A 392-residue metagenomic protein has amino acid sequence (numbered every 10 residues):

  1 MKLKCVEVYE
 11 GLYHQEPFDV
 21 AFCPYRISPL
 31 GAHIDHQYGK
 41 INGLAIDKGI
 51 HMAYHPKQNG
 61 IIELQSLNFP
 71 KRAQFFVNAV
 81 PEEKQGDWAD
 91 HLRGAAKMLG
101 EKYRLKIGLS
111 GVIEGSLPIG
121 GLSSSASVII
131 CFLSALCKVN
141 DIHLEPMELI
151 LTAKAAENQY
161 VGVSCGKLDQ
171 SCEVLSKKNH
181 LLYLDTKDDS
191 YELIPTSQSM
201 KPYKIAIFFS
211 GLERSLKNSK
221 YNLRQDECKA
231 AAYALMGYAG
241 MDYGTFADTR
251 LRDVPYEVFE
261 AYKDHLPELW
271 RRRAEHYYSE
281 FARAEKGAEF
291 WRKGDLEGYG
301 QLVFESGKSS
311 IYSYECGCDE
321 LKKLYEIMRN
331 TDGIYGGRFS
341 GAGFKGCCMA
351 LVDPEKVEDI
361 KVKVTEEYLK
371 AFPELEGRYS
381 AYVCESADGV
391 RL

Functional and structural regions predicted by a protein language model:
M1-A21, I27-K40, Q74-A79, Q85-M200 (+2 more regions): Gly/Ser-rich oxyanion-binding loop with an adjacent helix/lid that shapes the negatively charged ligand pocket
M1-R26, L30, H51-Q85, H180-G336 (+1 more regions): C-terminal nucleotide
H33-D35, L44-I46, F281: A short catalytic or substrate-binding loop motif that flags glycine-/basic-rich loops and adjacent residues that bind
Y38-A45, R224-Q225: Short Gly/aromatic-enriched secondary-structure transition segments
G43-A45, A53-P56, Y103: Short, charge-rich binding segments
S127-I129, C347-V352: FabD-like malonyl-/acyl-CoA
F344: Glycine-rich phosphate-binding loop
